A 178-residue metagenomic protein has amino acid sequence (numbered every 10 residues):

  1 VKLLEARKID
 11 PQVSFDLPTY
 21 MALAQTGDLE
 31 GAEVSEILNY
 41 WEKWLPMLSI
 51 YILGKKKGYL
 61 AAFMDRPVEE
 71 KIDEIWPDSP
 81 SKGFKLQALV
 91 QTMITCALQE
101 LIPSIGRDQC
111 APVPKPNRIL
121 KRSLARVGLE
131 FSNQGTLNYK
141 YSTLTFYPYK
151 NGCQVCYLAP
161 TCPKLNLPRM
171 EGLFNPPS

Functional and structural regions predicted by a protein language model:
V1-D78, K82: Active-site helix-to-loop segments that bind/position phosphate- or nucleotide-bearing substrates and donors across
K2-E5, I9, P103, C153-C156 (+1 more regions): Functionally engaged cysteine thiol sites
L29, E33, L86-M93, P148 (+1 more regions): Catalytic cores of large soluble enzymes that bind and process phosphate-bearing ligands
W44-I52, T92, C96, E100 (+3 more regions): Short secondary-structure junctions and interdomain/linker hinges
G54-K121: Conserved mixed alpha/beta catalytic, RNA-binding, or beta-rich assembly cores of soluble enzyme, regulatory
A125-K150: Short, charged low-complexity linear segments at domain edges
T143-S178: Cysteine-cluster motifs in flexible loop/terminal segments that predominantly coordinate metals
